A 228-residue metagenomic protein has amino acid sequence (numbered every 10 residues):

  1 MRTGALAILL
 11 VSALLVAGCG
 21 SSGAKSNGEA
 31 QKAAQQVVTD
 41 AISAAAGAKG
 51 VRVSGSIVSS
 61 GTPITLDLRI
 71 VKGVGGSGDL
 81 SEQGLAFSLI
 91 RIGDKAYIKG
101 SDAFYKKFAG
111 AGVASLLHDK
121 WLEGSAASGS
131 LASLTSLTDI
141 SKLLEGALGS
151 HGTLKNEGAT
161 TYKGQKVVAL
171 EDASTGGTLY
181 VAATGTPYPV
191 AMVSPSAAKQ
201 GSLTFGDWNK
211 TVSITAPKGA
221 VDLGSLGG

Functional and structural regions predicted by a protein language model:
M1-L10: N-terminal export and membrane-targeting signals
T3-G4, G20-G228: Subset-of-secretome marker
V11-A13, E157: Exposed boundary/loop context
L15-G18: C-terminal motif of bacterial Sec signal peptides marking the signal peptidase cleavage site
